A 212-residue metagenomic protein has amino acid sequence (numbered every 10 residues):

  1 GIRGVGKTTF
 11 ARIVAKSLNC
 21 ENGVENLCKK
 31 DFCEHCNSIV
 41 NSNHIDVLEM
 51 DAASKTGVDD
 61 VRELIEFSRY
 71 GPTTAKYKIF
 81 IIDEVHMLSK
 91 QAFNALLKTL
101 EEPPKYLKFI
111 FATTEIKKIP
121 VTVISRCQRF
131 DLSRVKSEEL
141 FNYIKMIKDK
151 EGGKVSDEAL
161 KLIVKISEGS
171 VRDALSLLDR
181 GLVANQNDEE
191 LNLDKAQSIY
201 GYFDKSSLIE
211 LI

Functional and structural regions predicted by a protein language model:
G1-R129, E139, I147, D157: P-loop/Walker A NTP-binding region and its immediately flanking N-terminal helices in P-loop NTPase folds
A11, K16, N43-H44, K76 (+2 more regions): Extended, largely alpha-helical regulatory/partner-binding modules appended to the mid-to-C-terminal parts
